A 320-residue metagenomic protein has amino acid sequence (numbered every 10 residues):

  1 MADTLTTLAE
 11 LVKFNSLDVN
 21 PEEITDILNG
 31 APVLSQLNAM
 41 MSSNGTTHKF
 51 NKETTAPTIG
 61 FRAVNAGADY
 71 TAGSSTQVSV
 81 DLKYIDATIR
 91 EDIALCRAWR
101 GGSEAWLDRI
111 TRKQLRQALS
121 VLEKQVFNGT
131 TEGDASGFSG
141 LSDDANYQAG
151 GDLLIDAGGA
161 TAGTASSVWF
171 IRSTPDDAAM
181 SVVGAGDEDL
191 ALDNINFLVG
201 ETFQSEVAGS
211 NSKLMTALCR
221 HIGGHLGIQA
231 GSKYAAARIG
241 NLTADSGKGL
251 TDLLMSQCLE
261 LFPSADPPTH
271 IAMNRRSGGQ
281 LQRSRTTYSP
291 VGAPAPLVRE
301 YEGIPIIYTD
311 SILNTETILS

Functional and structural regions predicted by a protein language model:
A2-S35, M41, T46-H48, G73-S320: Core alpha/beta structural scaffold of self-assembling particle/tube/pore-forming proteins
N44-Q77: N-terminal low-complexity, intrinsically disordered segments
